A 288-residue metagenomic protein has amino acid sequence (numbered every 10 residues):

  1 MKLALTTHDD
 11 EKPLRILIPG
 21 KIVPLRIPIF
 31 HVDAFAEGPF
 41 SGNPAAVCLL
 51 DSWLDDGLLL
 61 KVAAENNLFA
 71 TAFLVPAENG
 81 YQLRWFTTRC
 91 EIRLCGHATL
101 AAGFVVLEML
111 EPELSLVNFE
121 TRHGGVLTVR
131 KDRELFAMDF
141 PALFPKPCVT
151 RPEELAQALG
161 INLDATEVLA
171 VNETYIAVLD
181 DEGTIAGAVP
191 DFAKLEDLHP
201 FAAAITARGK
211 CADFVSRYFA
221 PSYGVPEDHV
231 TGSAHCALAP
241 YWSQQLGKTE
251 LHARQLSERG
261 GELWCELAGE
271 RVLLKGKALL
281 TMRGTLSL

Functional and structural regions predicted by a protein language model:
K2-L94, T99-L288: Active-site proximal loop and beta-alpha junction motif in alpha/beta enzyme cores
